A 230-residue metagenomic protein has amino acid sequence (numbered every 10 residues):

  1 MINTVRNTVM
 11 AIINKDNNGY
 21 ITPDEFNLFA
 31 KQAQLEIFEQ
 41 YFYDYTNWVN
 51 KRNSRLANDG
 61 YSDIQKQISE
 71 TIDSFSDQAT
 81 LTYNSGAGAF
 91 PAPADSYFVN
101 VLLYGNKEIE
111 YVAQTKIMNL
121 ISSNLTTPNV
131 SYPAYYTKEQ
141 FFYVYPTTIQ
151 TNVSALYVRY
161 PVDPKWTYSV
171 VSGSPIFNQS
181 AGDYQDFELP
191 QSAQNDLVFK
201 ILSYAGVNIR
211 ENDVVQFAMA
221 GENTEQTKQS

Functional and structural regions predicted by a protein language model:
M1-S230: Glycine-enriched, solvent-exposed interface loops adjoining structured elements
